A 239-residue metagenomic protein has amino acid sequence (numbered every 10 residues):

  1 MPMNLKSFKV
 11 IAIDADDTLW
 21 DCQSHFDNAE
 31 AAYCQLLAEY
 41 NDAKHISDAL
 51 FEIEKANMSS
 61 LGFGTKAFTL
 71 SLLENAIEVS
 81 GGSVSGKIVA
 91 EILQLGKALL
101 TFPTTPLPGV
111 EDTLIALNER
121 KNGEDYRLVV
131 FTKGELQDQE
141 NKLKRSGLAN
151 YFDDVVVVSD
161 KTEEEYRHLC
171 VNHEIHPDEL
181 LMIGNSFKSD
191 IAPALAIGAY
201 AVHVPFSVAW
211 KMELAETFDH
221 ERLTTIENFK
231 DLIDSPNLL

Functional and structural regions predicted by a protein language model:
M1-F8, E111, I115-N122, E135-L239: Asp-based, Mg2+/Mn2+-dependent phosphohydrolase catalytic module
P2-A49: Active-site neighborhood of HAD-like aspartate-dependent phosphohydrolases
A29-Y33, L50, E54, I92-K97 (+2 more regions): Hydrophobic alpha-helical core bundles mediating ligand binding, dimerization, or RNAP-core interactions
A32, L36, Y40, T113-D125: A short, Lys/Arg-enriched amphipathic alpha-helix followed by its capping loop at the start of a domain
F51-A98, A116: A metal-dependent, Asp-based hydrolase signature
T132: Conserved phosphate-coupling serine/threonine residues in phosphotransfer and NTP-handling enzymes
